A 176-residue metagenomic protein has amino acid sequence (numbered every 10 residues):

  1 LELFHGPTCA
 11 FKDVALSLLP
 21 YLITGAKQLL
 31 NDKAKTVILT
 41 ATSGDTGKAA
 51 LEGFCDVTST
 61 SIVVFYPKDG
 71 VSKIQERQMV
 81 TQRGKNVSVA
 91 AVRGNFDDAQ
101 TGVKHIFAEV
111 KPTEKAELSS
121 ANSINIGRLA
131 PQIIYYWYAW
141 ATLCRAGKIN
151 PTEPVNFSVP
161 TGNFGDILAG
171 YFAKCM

Functional and structural regions predicted by a protein language model:
L1-M176: PLP-dependent amino-acid enzyme catalytic core
